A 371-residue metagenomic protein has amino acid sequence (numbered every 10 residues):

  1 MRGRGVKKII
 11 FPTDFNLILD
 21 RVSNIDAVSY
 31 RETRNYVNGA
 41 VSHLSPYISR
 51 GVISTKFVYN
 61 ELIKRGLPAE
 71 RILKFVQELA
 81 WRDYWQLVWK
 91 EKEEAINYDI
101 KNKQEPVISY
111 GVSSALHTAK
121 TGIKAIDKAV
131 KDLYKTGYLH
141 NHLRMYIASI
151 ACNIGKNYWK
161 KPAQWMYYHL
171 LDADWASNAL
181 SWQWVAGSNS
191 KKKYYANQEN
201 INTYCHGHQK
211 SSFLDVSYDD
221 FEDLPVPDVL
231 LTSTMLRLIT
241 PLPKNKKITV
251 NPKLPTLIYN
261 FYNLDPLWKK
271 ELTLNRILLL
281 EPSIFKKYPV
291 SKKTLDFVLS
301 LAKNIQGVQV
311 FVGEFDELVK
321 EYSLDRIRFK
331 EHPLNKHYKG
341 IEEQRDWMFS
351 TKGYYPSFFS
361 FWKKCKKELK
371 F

Functional and structural regions predicted by a protein language model:
R2-P12, D26-V76, W81, E91 (+6 more regions): Trp/Phe/Arg-rich N-terminal binding region typifying the photolyase-homology
L17-A27: Solvent-exposed edge beta-strands and adjacent loop segments that serve as assembly or binding interfaces
I53-K56, E61, P68-P243: Active-site-proximal binding-pocket segments
